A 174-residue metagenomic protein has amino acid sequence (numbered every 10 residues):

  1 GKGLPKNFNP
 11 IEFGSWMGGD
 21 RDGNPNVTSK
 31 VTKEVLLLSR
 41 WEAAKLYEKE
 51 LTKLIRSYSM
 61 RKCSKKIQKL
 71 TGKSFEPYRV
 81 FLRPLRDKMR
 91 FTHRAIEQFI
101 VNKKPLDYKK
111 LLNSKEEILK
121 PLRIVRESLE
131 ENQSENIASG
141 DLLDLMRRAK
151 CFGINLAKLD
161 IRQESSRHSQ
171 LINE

Functional and structural regions predicted by a protein language model:
G1, N7, G18-S29, S39 (+1 more regions): Extended, well-ordered protein cores
G1-E12, E135: Extended, Lys/Arg-enriched charged tracts that mediate electrostatic binding to polyanionic substrates
F13-W16, M146: A generic hydrophobic-helix recognition signal that picks specific residues within alpha-helical hydrophobic
G14, T28-K30, L159: Generic beta-strand/beta-sheet core signal
M17-G18, G153: Extended, charged helical/alpha-beta scaffold domains that provide interaction surfaces
V27-K53: Extended active-site and interfacial segments that coordinate phosphate-rich ligands in large catalytic machineries
R56-E174: Extended, charge-enriched "interface" segments that sit outside catalytic cores
